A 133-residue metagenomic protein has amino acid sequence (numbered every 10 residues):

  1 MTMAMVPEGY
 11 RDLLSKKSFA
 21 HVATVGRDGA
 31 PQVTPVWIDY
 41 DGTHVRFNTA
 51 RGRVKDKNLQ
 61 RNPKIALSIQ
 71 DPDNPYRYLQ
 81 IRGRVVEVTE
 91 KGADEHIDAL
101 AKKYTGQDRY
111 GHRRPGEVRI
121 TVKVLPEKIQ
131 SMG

Functional and structural regions predicted by a protein language model:
M1-F19: Extreme N-terminal tail/first-helix region
T2-M5, R77-G133: Charged, gly/pro-rich active-site loop segments
L13-L14, N58-L59, L100, V124: A generic structural signal for nonpolar/aromatic side chains embedded in well-ordered alpha-helices
S18-R51, L59, I65-I69, Q80: Short beta-strand segments
D28-A30, D71-P75, R114-G116: A short beta-turn/loop motif at secondary-structure boundaries
A50, D71-P72, P126-E127: Short secondary-structure boundary segments
R53-K55, N74: Short, surface-exposed beta-strand-loop junctions and turns on beta-sheet-rich folds
D56-N62, Y78, G106: A short, polar/proline- and glycine-enriched secondary-structure boundary/capping micro-motif
